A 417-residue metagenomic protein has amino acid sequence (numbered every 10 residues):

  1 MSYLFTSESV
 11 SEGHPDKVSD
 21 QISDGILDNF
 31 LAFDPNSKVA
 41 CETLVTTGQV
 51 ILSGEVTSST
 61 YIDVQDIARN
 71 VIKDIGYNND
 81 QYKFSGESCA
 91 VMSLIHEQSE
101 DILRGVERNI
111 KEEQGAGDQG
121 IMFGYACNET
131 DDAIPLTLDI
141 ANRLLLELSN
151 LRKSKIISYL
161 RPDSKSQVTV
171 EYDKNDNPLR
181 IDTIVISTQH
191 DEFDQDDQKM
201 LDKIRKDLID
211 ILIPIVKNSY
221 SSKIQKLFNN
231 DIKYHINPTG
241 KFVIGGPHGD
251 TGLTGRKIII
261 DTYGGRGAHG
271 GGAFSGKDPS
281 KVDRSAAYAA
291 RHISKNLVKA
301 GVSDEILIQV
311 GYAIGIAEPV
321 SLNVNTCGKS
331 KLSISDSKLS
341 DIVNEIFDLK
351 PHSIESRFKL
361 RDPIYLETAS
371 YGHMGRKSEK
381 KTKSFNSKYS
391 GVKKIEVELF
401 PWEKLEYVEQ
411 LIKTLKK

Functional and structural regions predicted by a protein language model:
M1-A40, V408: N-terminal, positively charged regions that mediate nucleic acid binding
T6, G48, K73-I244, G375-E379 (+1 more regions): Glycine-rich, mobile lid/loop segments that gate access to catalytic sites or pores
E8-V10, H14-S19, Q114-T130, V243-A268 (+2 more regions): Conserved phosphate/anionic-ligand binding catalytic regions in large, soluble enzymes, centered on
E12-L31, E129-L146, K277-G301: Alpha-helical support elements that line or immediately flank enzyme active sites and cofactor-binding pockets
S37-C41, S164-V170, I232-I236, V302-A313: A short glycine-rich, hydrophobically flanked beta-strand micro-motif that places a catalytic Asp/Glu for divalent metal
A40-S58, I314-E318: Short, charge-patterned binding micro-sites
T46, S303-E305, Y312-K417: Internal helix-turn-beta structural module
I209, I213, F242, T251-D304: Conserved mixed alpha/beta catalytic, RNA-binding, or beta-rich assembly cores of soluble enzyme, regulatory
